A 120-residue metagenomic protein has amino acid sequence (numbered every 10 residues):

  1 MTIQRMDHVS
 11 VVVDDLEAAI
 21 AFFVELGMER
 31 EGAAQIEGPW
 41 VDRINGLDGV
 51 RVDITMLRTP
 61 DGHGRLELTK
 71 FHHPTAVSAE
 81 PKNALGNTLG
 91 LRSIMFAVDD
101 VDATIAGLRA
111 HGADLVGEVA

Functional and structural regions predicted by a protein language model:
M1-T2: Basic/polar N-terminal segments that are highly enriched at the extreme N-terminus, encompassing both cleavable
R5-D14, D53-H72, A79-L108: Vicinal oxygen chelate
V12-H63, A103, A110: Core segments of cupin and vicinal oxygen chelate
L26-M28, T75-S78: Short hydrophobic/aromatic-rich motifs at helix boundaries and adjacent loops
E31-A34, V116-A120: Conserved S-adenosyl-L-methionine
Q35-I36, F71-H73: Histidine- and/or cysteine-centered catalytic micro-motif in compact active-site loops
G38-D42, A76-P81, E118-A120: A cross-kingdom feature marking solvent-exposed beta-strand/loop segments within repeated, beta-rich binding/scaffold
